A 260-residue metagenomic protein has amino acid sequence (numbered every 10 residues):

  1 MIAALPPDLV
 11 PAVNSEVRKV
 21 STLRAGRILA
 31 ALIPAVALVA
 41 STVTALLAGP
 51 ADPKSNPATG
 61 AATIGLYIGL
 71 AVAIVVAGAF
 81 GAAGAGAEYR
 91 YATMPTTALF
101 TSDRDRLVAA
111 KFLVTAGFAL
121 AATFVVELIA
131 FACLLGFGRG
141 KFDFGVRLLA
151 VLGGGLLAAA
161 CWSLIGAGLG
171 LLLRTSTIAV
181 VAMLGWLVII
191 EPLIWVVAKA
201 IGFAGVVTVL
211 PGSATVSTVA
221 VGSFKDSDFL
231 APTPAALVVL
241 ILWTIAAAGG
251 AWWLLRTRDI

Functional and structural regions predicted by a protein language model:
I2-P7, R24-A82, V108-R174, V188-I201 (+2 more regions): Secretory targeting signals
L9-R24: A short amphipathic helical element positioned immediately N-terminal to and/or at the very start of a transmembrane
K19, G86, T97-L99, G166 (+1 more regions): Helix-capping/transition residues at the boundaries of transmembrane alpha-helices and the short helical linkers
A30, P95, V108, V180-V181: Hydrophobic/aromatic positions within or immediately flanking transmembrane alpha-helices of multi-pass small-molecule
A31-V36, A179-I190, V207-P211: Central hydrophobic cores of alpha-helical transmembrane segments in multi-pass integral membrane proteins
A83-G117: Helix-loop-helix units of permease transmembrane domains in multi-pass membrane transporters, especially ABC
T101, L172-L173, T257: Helix-loop interface residues and adjacent transmembrane-helix termini in multi-pass membrane transporters, primarily
G250-I260: Membrane-interface capping segments at transmembrane-helix boundaries
